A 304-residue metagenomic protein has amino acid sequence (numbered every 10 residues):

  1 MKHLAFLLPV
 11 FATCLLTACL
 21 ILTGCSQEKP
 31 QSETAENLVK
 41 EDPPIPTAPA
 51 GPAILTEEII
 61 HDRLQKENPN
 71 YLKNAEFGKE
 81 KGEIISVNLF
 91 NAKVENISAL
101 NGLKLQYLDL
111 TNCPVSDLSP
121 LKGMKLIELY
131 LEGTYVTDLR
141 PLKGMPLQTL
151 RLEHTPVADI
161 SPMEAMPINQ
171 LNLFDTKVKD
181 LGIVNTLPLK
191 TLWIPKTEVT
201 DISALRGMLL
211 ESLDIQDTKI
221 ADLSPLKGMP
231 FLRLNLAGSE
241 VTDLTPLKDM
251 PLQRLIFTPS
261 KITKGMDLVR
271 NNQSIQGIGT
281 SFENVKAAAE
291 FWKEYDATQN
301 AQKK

Functional and structural regions predicted by a protein language model:
M1-A12: Bacterial N-terminal signal peptides that target proteins for export
F11-L20: Hydrophobic helical h-region of N-terminal Sec-dependent signal peptides in bacterial secretory/periplasmic proteins
L22-G24: C-terminal motif of bacterial Sec signal peptides marking the signal peptidase cleavage site
S26-E28: Bacterial signal peptide processing site
E33-K66: Post-signal peptide N-terminal segment of mature Sec-exported envelope proteins
Q65-E95, A99, K104-S116, P120 (+6 more regions): Concave beta-strand-loop units of leucine-rich repeat
